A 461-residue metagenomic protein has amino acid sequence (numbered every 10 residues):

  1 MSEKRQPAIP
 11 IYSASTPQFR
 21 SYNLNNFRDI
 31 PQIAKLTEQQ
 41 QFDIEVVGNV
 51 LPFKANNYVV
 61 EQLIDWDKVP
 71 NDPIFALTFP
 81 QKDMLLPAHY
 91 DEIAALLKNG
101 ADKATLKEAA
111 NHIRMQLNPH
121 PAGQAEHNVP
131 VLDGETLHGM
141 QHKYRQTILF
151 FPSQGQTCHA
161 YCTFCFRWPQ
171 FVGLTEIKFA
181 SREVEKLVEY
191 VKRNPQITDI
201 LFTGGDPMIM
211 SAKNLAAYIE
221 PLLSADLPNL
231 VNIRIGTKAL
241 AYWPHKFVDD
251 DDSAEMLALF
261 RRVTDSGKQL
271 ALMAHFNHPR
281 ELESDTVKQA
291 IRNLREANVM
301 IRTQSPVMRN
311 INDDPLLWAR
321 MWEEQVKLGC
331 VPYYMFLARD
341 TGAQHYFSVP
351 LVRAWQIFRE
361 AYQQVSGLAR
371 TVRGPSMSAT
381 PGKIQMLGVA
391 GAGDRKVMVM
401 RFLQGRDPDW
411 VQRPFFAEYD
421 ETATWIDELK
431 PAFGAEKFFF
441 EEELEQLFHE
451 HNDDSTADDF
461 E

Functional and structural regions predicted by a protein language model:
M1-H142: Flexible, acidic/Gly-rich N-terminal and inter-domain linker regions that tether and position cofactor-handling modules
S2, P7, A354-E461: C-terminal accessory extensions appended to soluble enzyme cores
P52-F53, P207-I209, T341, S376: Gly/Ser/Thr-rich loops at beta-strand to alpha-helix junctions that form or flank small-molecule/cofactor-binding
V59, C162, Y333: Conserved, mostly hydrophobic/aromatic
K68, Q196-I197, G367-T371: Intrinsically disordered or highly flexible coil/loop and linker segments, enriched in small and charged/polar residues
Y90-F151, F164-G267, F460: Conserved Radical SAM active-site core
S153-Y161: Cysteine-centered iron-sulfur cluster-binding motifs in ferredoxin-type domains/subunits of redox enzymes
E185-V188, K192, M208-R353, I357-V365: Conserved AdoMet/S-adenosylmethionine-binding subsite of the radical SAM
